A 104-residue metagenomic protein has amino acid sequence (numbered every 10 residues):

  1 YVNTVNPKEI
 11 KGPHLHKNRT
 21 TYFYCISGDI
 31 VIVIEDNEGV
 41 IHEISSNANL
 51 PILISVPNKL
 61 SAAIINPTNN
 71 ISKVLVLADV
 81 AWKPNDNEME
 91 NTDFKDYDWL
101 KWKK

Functional and structural regions predicted by a protein language model:
Y1-L53, N69-K104: Non-catalytic, conserved peripheral segments adjacent to functional cores
K59-L60: Alpha-helix/helix-capping structural signal
I64-P67: Asparagine-centered strand-capping/turn motif at beta-strand->loop junctions
